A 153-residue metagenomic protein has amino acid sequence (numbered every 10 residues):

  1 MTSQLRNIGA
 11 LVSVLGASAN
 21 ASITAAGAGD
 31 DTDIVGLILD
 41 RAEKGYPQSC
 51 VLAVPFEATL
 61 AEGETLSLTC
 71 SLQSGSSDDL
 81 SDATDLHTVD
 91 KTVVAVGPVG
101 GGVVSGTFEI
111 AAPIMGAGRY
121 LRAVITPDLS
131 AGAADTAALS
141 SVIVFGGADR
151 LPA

Functional and structural regions predicted by a protein language model:
M1-G16, P127-A153: C-terminal interaction-tip segments
T2-G45: Solvent-exposed, flexible loop/coil segments flanking beta-strands in beta-rich domains
V35-L39, V103-P113: Exposed aromatic-hydrophobic patches
I38-R41, L52-E62: Short amphipathic, basic-aromatic surface patches that mediate peripheral association with negatively charged
P47-V54, I114-D135: Noncatalytic modules at the cell exterior or secretory-pathway interfaces, chiefly beta-strand-rich lectin/adhesion
G63-C70: Short coil-to-beta strand junction motifs in C2/discoidin
S71-S77, T126: Predominantly extracellular/luminal cell-surface or secreted proteins
D85-V99: Solvent-exposed serine/threonine-rich low-complexity stretches and specific carbohydrate-binding patches
